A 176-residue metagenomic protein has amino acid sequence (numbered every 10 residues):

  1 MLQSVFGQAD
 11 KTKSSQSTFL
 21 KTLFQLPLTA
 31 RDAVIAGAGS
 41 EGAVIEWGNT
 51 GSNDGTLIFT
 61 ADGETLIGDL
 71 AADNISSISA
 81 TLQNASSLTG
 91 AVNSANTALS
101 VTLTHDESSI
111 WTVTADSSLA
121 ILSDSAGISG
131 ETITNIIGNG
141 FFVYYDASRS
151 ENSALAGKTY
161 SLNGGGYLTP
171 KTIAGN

Functional and structural regions predicted by a protein language model:
M1-S15, F19-D116, A126-N176: Extracellular/surface-exposed low-complexity segments
S118-I121: A short acidic/small-residue loop/turn micro-motif
